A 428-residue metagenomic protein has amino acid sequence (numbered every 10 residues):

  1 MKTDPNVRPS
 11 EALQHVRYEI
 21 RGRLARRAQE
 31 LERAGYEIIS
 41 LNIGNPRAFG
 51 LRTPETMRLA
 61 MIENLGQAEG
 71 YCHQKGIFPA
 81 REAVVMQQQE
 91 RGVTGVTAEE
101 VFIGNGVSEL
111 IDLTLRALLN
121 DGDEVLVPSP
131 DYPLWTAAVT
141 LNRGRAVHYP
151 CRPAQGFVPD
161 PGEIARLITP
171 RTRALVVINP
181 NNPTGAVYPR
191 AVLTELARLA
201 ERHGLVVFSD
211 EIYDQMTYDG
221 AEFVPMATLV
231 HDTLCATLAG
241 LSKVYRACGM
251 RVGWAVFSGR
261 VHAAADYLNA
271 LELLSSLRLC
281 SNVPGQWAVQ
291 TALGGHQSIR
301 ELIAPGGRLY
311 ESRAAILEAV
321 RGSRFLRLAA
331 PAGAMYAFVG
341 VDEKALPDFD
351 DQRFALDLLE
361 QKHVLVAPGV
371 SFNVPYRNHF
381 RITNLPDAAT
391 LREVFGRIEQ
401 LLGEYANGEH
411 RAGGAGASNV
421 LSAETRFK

Functional and structural regions predicted by a protein language model:
K2-G106, L113, C280, A292-H296 (+2 more regions): N-terminal small-domain helix-loop-helix segment of the aminotransferase-like
L24, L41, M61, V84 (+13 more regions): Generic structural signal for small/hydrophobic residues in well-ordered secondary structure, especially within
L31-A34, N142, R202-H203, T233 (+2 more regions): Helix C-cap/helix->beta junction micro-motif
S40, V127, H148, V176 (+2 more regions): Hydrophobic residues in well-ordered beta-strands that form the structural core
R58, T228-G307, L317-A319, L402-G403: Conserved core segment of the aminotransferase class I/II
A68-R198, Q215-L229, A236, L391 (+3 more regions): Conserved core of the PLP fold type I
Q290, G306-V320, L328-D342, Y376: Conserved glycine-rich beta-strand-loop-beta hairpin in the small C-terminal domain of fold type I
P347-D350, D357-V366, S371-K428: PLP-dependent enzyme catalytic core of the Aspartate aminotransferase-like
